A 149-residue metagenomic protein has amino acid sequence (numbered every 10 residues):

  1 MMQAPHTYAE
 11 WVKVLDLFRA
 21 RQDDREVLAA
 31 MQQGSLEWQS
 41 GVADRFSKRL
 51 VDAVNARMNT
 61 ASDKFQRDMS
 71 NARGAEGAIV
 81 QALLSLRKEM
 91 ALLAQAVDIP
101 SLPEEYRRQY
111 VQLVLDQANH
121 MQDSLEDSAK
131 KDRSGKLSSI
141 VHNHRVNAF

Functional and structural regions predicted by a protein language model:
M1-Q3, V146-F149: Short intrinsically disordered terminal tails
M1-S40: Leu/Val/Ala/Ile-rich N-terminal alpha-helices, chiefly Sec-type signal peptides and the beginnings
Q32-A148: Long, low-complexity or tandemly repetitive, helically biased scaffold regions used for multimeric assembly/adhesion
